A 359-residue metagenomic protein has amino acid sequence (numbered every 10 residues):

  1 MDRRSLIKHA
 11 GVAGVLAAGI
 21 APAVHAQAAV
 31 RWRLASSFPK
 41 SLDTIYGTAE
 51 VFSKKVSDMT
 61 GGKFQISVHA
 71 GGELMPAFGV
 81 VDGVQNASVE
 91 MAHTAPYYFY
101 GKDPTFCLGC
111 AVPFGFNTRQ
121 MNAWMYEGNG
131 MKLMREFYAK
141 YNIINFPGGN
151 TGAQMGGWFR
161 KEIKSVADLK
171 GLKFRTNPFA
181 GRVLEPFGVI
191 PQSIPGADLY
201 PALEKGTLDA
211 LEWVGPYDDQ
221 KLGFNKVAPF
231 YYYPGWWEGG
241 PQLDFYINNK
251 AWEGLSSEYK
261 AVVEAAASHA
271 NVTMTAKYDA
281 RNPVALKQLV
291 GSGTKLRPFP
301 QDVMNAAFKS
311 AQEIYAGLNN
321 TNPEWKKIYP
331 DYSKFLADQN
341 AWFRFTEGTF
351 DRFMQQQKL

Functional and structural regions predicted by a protein language model:
D2-G19, H25-M121, N129-L359: N-terminal secretory/targeting leader peptides
